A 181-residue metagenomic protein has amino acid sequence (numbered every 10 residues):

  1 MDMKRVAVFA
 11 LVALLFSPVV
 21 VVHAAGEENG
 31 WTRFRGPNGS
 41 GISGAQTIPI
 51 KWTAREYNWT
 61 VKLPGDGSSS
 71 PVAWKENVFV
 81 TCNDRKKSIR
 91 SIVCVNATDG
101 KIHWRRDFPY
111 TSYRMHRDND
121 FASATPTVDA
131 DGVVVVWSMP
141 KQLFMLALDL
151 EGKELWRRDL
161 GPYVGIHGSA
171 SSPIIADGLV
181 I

Functional and structural regions predicted by a protein language model:
M1-V6: Positively charged n-region of N-terminal signal peptides that target proteins for export
V8-F9, R157: Short amphipathic alpha-helical "recognition" segments used for binding
F9-V19: Bacterial N-terminal signal peptides
V20-I181: Noncatalytic, solvent-exposed loop/strand surfaces of beta-propeller-type extracellular/periplasmic domains
